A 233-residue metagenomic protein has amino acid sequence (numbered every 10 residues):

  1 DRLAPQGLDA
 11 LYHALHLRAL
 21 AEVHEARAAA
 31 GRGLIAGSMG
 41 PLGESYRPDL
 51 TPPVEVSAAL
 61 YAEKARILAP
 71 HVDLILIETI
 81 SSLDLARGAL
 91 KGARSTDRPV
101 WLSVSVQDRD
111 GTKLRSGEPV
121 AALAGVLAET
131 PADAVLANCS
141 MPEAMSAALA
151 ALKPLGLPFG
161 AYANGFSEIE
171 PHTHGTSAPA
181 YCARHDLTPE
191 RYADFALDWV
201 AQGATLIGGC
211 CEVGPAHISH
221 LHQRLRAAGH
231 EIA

Functional and structural regions predicted by a protein language model:
D1-A233: Domain-level signal for soluble alpha/beta catalytic cores
